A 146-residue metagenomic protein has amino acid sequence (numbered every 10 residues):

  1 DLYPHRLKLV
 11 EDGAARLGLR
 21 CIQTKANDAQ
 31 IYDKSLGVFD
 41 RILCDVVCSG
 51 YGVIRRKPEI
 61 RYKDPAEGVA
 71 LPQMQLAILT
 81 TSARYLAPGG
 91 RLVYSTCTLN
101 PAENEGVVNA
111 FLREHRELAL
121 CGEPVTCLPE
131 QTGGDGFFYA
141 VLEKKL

Functional and structural regions predicted by a protein language model:
D1-L146: S-adenosylmethionine
